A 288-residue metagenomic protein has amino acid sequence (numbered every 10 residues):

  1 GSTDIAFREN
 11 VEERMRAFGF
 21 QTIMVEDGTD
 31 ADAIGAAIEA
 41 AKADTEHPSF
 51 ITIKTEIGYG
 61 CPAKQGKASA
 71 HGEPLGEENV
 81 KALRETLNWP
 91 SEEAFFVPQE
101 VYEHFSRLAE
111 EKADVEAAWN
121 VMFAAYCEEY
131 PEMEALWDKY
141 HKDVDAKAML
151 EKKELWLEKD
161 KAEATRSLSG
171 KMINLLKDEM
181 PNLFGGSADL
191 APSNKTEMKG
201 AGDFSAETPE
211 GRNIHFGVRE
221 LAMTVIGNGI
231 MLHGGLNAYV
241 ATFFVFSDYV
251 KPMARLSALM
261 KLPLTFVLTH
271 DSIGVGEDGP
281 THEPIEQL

Functional and structural regions predicted by a protein language model:
G1-S106, L288: Glycine-rich ThDP/TPP pyrophosphate-binding loop and its adjacent helix/strand module within ThDP-dependent enzymes
M24, Y102-L288: Thiamine diphosphate
